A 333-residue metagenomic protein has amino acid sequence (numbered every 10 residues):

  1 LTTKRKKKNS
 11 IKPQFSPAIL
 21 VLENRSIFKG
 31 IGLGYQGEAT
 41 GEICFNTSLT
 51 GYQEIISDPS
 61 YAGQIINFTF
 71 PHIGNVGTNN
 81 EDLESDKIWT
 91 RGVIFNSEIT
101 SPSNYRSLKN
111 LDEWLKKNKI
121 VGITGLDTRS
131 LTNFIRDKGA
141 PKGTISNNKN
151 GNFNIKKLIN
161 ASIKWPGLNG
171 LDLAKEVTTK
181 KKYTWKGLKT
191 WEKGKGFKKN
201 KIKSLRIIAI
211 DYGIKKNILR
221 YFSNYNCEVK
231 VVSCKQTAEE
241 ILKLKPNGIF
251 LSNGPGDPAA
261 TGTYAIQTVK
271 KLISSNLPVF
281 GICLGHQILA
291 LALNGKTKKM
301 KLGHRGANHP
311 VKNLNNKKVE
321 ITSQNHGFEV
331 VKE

Functional and structural regions predicted by a protein language model:
L1-T2, V331: Extended hydrophobic/Leu-rich segments
T2-L244, G256: RNA-binding accessory domains that recognize and position tRNA/RNA substrates
N79-N80, P102, M300-G303, S323 (+1 more regions): Proteins with a high burden of low-complexity, intrinsically disordered sequence enriched in S/T/G/P/A and R, requiring
S146-I155, G196-F197, F280, R305-P310 (+1 more regions): Short, Lys/Arg-enriched charge-dense amphipathic segments
K216, E329-V331: Active-site environment of divalent metal-dependent phosphoester hydrolases
K243, G248-I321, G327-E329: Cysteine-nucleophile active-site neighborhood
